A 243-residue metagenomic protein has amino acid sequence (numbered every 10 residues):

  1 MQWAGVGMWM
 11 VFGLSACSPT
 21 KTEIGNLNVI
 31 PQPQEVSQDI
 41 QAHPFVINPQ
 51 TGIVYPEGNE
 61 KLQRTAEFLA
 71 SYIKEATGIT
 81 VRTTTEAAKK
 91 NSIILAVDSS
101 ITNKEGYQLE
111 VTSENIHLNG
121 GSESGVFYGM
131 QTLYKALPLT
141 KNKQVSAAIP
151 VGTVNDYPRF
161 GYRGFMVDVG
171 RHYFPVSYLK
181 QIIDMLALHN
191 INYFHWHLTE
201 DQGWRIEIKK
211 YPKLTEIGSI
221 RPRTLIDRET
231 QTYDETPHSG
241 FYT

Functional and structural regions predicted by a protein language model:
M1-L27: Bacterial Sec-dependent N-terminal signal peptides
C17-R163: Acidic, contiguous N-terminal accessory segments
I101-T243: Feature activates predominantly on carbohydrate-active enzymes
